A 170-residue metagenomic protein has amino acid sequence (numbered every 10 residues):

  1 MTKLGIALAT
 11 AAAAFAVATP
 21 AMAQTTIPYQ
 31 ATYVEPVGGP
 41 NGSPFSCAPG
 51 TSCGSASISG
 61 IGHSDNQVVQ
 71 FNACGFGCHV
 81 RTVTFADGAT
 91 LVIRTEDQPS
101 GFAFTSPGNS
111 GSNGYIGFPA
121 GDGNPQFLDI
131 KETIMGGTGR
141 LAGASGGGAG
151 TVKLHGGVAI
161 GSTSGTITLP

Functional and structural regions predicted by a protein language model:
M1-L8: Bacterial N-terminal signal peptides that target proteins for export
T10-A11, A21: Cleavable N-terminal signal peptides
V17-A23: Sec/Tat signal peptide C-region and signal peptidase I cleavage site
A23-P170: Beta-strand-enriched cores of mature, soluble protein domains
